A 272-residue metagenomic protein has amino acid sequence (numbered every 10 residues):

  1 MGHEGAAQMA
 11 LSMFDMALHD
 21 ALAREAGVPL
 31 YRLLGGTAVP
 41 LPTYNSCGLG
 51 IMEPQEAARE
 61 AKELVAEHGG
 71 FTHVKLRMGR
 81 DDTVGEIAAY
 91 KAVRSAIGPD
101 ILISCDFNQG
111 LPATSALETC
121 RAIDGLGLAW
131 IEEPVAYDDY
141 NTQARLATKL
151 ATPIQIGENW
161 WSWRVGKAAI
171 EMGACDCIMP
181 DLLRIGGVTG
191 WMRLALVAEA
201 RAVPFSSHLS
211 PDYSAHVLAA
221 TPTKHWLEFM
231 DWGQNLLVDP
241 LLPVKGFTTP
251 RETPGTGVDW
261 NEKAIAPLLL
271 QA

Functional and structural regions predicted by a protein language model:
M1-I103, N108-L111, L117, R121-G125 (+2 more regions): N-terminal capping/lid subdomain adjacent to the active-site entrance of alpha/beta enzymes
D15, H19-D20, Y31, K91 (+4 more regions): Predominant activation on well-ordered alpha-helical scaffold segments within soluble catalytic domains
L22-A23, A147, A198, L218: A generic structural signal for well-ordered alpha-helical segments
N45, M179, E228-F229: Structural signal for conserved beta-strand scaffold positions within catalytic alpha/beta enzyme cores
G69, G98, A151, A219-P222: Short conserved AdoMet
L76-H208: Catalytic core of soluble alpha/beta enzymes
S210-K245: Active-site pocket-lining/capping segments in soluble small-molecule metabolic enzymes
